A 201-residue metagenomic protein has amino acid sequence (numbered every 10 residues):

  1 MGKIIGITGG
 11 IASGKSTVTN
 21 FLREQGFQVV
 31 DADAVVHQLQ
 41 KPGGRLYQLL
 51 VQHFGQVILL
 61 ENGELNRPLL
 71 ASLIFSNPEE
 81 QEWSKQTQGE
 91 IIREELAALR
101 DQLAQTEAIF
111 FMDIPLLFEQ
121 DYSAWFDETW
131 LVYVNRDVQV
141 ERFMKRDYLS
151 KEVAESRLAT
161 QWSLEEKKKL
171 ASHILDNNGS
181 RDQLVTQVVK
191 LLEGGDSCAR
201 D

Functional and structural regions predicted by a protein language model:
M1-A34: Walker A (P-loop) phosphate-binding motif
Q28, A34, E128, S172-H173: Well-ordered beta-strand positions
A34-H37, N135-D137, S156-A159: Short, acidic/turn-prone active-site loops that include or flank metal/cofactor- and phosphate-binding residues
H37-T106: ATP-dependent small-molecule kinase phosphotransfer cores that center on conserved nucleotide phosphate-binding segments
Y47-V51, R136-M144, K151, E155: An amphipathic alpha-helix signature
L96, L103, A124-W125, K145 (+1 more regions): Small-molecule kinase domains that catalyze NTP-dependent phosphoryl transfer to phosphate-bearing small molecules
A97-A104, I109-K145: ATP-dependent NMP and nucleoside kinases share a basic, alpha-helical "lid"
E193-D201: Generic C-terminal helix-cap and adjacent flexible tail
